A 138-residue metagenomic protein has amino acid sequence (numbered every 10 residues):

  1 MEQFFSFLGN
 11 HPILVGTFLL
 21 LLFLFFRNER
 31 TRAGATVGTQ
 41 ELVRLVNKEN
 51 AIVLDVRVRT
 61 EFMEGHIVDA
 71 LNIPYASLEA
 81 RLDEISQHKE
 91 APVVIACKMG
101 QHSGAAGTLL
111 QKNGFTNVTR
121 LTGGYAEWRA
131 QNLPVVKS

Functional and structural regions predicted by a protein language model:
M1-T39, L45-A51, R59-P92, Q101-S138: Rhodanese-like catalytic fold shared by cysteine-dependent sulfurtransferases and DSP/PTP-type phosphatases
L54: Active-site flanking residues adjacent to catalytic metal/cofactor-binding acidic residues
C97: Short cysteine clusters
